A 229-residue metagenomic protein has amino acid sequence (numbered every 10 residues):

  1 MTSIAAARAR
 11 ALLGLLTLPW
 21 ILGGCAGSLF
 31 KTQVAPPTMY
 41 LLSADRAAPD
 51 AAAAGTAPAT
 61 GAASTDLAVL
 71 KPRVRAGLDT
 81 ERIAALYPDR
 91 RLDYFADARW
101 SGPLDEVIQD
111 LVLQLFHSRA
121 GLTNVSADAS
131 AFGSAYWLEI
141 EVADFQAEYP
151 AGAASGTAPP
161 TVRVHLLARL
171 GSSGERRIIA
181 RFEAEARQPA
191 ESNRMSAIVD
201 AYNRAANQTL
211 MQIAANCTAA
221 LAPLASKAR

Functional and structural regions predicted by a protein language model:
T2-G14: Bacterial N-terminal signal peptides that target proteins for export
I21-G24: C-terminal motif of bacterial Sec signal peptides marking the signal peptidase cleavage site
A26-D105, A220-R229: A structural "domain/chain start" motif
G27-L42, R119-E175: Surface-exposed short loop/turn segments
A63-T65, D79-E81, P88, A96 (+4 more regions): Envelope-exposed proteins and targeting segments
L92-R99, G174-A215: Short secondary-structure boundary motifs at beta->alpha junctions and helix caps
L113-G121, A214-T218, A222: Sec-exported extracytoplasmic/periplasmic mature domains
